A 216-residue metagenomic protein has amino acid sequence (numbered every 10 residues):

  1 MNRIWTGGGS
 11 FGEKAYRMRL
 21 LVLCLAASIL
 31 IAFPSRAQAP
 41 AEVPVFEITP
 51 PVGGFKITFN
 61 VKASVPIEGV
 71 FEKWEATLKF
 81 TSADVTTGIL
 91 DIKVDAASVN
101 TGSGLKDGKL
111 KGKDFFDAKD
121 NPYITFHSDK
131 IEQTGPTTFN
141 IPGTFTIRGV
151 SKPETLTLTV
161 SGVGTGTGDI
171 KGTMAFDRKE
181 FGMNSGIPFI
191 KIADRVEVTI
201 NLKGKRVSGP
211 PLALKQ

Functional and structural regions predicted by a protein language model:
M1-M18: N-terminal secretory signal peptides that target proteins for export/translocation
T6-G7, I29, E42, K111: N-terminal leader/targeting signatures
G8-S10, C24, S35: Intrinsically disordered, low-complexity segments enriched in polar/charged small residues
E13-K14, I31, R36: Intrinsically disordered, low-complexity serine/threonine-rich segments
V22-A32: Bacterial N-terminal signal peptides
A37-Q216: Low-complexity, acidic/polar, glycine-enriched regions of mature
